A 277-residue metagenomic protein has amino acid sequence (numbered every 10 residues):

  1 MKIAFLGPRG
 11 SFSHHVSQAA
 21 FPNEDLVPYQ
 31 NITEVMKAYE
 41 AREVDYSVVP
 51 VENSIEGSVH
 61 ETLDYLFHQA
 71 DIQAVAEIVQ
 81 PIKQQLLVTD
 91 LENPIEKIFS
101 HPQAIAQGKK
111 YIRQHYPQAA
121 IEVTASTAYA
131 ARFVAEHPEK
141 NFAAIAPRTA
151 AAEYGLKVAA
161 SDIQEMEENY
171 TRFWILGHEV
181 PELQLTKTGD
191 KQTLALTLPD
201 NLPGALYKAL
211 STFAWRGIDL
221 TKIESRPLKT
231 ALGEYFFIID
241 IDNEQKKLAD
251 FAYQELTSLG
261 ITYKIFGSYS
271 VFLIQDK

Functional and structural regions predicted by a protein language model:
M1-K277: Domain-level signature for soluble enzymes in the chorismate/prephenate branch of the shikimate pathway
